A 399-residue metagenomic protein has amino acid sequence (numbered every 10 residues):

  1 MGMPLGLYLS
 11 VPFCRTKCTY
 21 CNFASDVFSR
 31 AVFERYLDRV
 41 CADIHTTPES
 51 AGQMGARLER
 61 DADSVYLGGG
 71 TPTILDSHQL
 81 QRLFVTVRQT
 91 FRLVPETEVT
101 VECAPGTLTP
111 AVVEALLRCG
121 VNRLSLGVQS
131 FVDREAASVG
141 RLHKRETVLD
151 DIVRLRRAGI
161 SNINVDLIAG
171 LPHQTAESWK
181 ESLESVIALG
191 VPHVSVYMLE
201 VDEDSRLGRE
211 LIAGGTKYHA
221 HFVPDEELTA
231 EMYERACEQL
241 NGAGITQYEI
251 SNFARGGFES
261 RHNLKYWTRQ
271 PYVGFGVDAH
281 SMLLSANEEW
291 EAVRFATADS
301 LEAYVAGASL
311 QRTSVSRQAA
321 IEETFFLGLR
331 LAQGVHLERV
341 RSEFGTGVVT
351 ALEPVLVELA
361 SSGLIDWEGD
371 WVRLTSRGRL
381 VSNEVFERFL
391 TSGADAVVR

Functional and structural regions predicted by a protein language model:
G2-P4, S25-Q53, R60-T346, V398-R399: C-terminal scaffold of the Radical SAM
L7-S10: Short active-site neighborhood of thiol/selenol oxidoreductases, capturing the structured segment around
P12-S25: Local cysteine-cluster metal-coordination motifs and their immediate loop/turn environment, predominantly Fe-S cluster
D166, A319-F326, E353, R379 (+2 more regions): Non-catalytic, well-ordered alpha-helical scaffold segments
T346-E358: Short amphipathic alpha-helical interaction segments
A360-D370: A short, conserved structural fragment
W371-T375: Minor-groove-contacting beta-hairpin "wing" of winged helix-turn-helix DNA-binding domains
R377-R399: Short, amphipathic alpha-helical interaction segments positioned at domain boundaries
